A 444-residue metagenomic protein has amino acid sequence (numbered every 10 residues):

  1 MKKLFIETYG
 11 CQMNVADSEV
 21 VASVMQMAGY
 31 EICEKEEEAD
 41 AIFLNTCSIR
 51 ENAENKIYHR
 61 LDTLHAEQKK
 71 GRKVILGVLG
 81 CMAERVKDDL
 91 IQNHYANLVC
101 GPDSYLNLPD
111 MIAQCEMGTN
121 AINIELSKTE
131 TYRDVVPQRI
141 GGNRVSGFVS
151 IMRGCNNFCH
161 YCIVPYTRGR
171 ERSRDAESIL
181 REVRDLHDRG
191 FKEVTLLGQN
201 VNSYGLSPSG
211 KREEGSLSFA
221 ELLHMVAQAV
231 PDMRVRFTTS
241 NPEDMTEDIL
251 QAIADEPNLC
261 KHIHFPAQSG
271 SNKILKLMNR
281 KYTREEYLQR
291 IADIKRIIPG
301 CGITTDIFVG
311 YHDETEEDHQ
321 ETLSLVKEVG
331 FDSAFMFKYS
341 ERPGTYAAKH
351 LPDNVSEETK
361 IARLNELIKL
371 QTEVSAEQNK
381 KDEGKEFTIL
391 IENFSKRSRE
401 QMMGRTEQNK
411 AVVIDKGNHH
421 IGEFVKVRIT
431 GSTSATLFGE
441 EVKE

Functional and structural regions predicted by a protein language model:
M1-Y204, S218, D248, I253 (+7 more regions): Proteins enriched for Cys/Gly/acidic motifs involved in redox and nucleic-acid/cofactor modification
K3, I75, A121, E193 (+5 more regions): Residues at or immediately flanking beta-strands
G141-V145, C155-N157, L259, S269 (+5 more regions): Short flexible coil/turn linkers enriched for glycine and charged/polar residues that connect secondary-structure
F158, C162-G169, R234-E243, S269-R280 (+3 more regions): Conserved strand-turn element in the central/C-terminal portion of the radical SAM core barrel that lines
C159, I179, L196, F237 (+7 more regions): Conserved, mostly hydrophobic/aromatic
S209-A227, E247-K261, E314-F331, E357-A362 (+1 more regions): Short, electropositive alpha-helical surface patch
S216, A220, M225-V235, T246-T305: Radical SAM/AdoMet-radical enzyme domain recognition
A347-E444: Terminal RNA-binding accessory module
